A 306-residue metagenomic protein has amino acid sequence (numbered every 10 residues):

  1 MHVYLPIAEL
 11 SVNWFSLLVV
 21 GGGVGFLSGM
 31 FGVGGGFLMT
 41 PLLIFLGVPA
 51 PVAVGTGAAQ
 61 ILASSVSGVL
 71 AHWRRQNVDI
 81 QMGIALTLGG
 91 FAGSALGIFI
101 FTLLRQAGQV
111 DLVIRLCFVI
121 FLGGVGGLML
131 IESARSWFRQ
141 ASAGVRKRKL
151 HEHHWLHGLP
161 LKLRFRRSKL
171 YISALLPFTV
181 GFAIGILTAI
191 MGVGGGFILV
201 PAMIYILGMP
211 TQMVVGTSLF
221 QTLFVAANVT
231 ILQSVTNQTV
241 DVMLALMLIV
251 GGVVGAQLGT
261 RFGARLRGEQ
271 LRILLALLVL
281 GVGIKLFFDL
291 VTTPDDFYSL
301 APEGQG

Functional and structural regions predicted by a protein language model:
M1-V20, R74-A183, Y205, V235-G306: Juxtamembrane transmembrane-helix boundary motif
L17-G21, A59, V180-G181, V214 (+1 more regions): Alpha-helical transmembrane segments of multi-pass membrane proteins
G21, G25-V33, F37, S64-V69 (+7 more regions): Transmembrane alpha-helical segments of multi-pass membrane transport proteins and ion-pumping complexes
G36-G83: Juxtamembrane transmembrane-helix termini in multi-pass membrane transport proteins
M39-V52, T188, I198-M213, L232: Interfacial segments of multi-pass membrane proteins
G47-G57, I80-A85, G208-S218, V242-L246: The feature identifies polytopic integral membrane transport proteins across all domains of life
V54-S65, T87-F91, V215-L223, G252-V253 (+1 more regions): Transmembrane helix-bundle signature of multi-pass membrane transporters/permeases
A63-R75, F224-V240, L290: Membrane-interface helix-cap regions at the ends of transmembrane helices in multi-pass membrane proteins
